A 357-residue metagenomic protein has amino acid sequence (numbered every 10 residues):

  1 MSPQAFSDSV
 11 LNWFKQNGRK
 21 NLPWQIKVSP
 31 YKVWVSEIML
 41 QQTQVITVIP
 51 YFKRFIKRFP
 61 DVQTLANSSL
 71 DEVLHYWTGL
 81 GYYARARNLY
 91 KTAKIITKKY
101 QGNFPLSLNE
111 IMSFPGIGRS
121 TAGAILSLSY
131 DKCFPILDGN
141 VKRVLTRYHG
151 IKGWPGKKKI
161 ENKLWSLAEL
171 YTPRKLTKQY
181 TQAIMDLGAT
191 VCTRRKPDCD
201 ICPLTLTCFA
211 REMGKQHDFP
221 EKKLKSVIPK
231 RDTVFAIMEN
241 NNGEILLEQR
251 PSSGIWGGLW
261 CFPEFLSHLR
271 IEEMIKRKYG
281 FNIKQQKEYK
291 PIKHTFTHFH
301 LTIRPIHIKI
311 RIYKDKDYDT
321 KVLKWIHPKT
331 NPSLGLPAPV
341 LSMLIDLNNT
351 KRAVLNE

Functional and structural regions predicted by a protein language model:
M1-K20, Q25-I26, A189-E357: Intrinsically disordered, low-complexity, charged terminal extensions of DNA damage-control enzymes
Q4, S9, W13-D198, L204-M213 (+1 more regions): Catalytic cores of DNA base-excision repair glycosylases
